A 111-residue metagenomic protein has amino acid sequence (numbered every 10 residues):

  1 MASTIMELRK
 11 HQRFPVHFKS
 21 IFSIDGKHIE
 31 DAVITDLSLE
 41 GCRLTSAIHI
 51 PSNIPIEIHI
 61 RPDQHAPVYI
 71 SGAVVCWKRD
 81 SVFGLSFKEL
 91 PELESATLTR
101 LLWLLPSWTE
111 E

Functional and structural regions predicted by a protein language model:
M1-L37, T99, W103-E111: N-terminal helix initiation/capping motif
H11, T45-I50: Short, surface-exposed secondary-structure edge patches
Q12-F14, G26, S52-I54, P67 (+1 more regions): Residue-level preference for beta-strand/loop junctions
F18-S23, I54-V68: Short conserved beta-strand and strand-loop elements enriched in small hydrophobics with frequent Asp/Gly
I34, V74-V75: Conserved hydrophobic positions within beta-strands
R43-S46, S81-E89: Short, solvent-exposed secondary-structure boundary/capping segments
I54-R61, S95-S107: Extended Gly/Ser/Thr-rich low-complexity repeat segments, especially those forming or decorating extracellular
